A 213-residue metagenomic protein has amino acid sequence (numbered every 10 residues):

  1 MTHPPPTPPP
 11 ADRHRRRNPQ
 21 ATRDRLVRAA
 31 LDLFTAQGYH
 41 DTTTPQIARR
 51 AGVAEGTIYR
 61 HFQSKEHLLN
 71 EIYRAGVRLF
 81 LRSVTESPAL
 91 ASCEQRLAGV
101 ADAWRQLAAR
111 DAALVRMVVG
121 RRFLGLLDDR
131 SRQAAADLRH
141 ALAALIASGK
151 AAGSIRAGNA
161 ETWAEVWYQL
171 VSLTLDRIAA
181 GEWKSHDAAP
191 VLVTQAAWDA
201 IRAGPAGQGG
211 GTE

Functional and structural regions predicted by a protein language model:
M1-Q37, D41-R50, H67-N70: Basic, helix-initiating cap at the start of DNA-binding domains
Q20-R28, H40-D41, G52, R60-T85 (+3 more regions): An amphipathic alpha-helix adjacent to DNA-recognition modules
A36-Q37, D111, A152: Short coil/turn segments at alpha/beta junctions that flank glycine-rich nucleotide-binding fingerprints
G56: Key DNA-contact positions within bacterial/archaeal DNA-binding proteins
E71, T85-A113, W163-W167: Hydrophobic alpha-helical connector segments
R78-L81, L126-A152, E161-E165, D176: Amphipathic alpha-helical packing segments from all-alpha helical-bundle domains
E86, D102-A109, V118-F123, K150 (+1 more regions): Helix-loop "lid/cap" segments that line or gate small-molecule binding pockets
V115-G120, K150-A196, G207-E213: Hydrophobic/aromatic-rich alpha-helical bundle segments in the mid-to-C-terminal region
